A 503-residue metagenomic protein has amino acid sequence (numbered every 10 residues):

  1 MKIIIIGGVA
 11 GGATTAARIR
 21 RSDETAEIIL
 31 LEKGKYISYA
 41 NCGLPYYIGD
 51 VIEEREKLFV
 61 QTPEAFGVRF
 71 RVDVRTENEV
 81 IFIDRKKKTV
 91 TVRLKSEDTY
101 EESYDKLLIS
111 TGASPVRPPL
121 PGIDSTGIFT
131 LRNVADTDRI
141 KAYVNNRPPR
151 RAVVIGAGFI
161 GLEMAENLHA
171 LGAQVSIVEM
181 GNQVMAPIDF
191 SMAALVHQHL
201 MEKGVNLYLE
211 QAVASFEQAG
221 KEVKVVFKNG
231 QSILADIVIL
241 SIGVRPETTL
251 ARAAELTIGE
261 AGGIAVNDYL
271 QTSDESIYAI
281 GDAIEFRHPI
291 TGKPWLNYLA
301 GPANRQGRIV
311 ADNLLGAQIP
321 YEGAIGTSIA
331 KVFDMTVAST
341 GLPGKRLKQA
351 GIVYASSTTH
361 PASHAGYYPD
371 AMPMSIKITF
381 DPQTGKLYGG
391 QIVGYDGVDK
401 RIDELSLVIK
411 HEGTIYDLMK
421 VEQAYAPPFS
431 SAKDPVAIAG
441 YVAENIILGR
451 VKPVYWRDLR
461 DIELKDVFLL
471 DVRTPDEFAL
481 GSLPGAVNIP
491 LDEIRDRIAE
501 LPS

Functional and structural regions predicted by a protein language model:
M1, R21, A283-D396, P427 (+3 more regions): Mid-to-C-terminal Rossmann-like scaffold of FAD/NAD(P)H-dependent oxidoreductases
M1-D73, A165-I188, T327, K400 (+2 more regions): Beta1-alpha1 glycine-rich phosphate/pyrophosphate-binding loop at the start of Rossmann-like nucleotide-binding domains
I5-I6, V80, E102-G112, I155 (+3 more regions): Short hydrophobic core segments
R18-Y104, D189-N206, K345-R346, I438 (+1 more regions): N-terminal Rossmann-like dinucleotide/flavin-binding domain of flavoprotein oxidoreductases that bind FAD/FMN
F59, R151-A152, F159-F216, L299-A303 (+1 more regions): Rossmann-like dinucleotide-binding cores of NAD(P)H-dependent redox enzymes
I109-L171, N206, V266-D268, V487-D492 (+1 more regions): Glycine-rich dinucleotide-binding loop and its adjacent helix/turn
P118-L120, D458-S503: Positively charged, proline/Ser/Thr-rich regional signature most characteristic of the Rhodanese/CDC25-like
D124-P148, K224-V226, S232-I309, E404 (+1 more regions): FAD-site-proximal beta/loop scaffold in flavoenzymes
